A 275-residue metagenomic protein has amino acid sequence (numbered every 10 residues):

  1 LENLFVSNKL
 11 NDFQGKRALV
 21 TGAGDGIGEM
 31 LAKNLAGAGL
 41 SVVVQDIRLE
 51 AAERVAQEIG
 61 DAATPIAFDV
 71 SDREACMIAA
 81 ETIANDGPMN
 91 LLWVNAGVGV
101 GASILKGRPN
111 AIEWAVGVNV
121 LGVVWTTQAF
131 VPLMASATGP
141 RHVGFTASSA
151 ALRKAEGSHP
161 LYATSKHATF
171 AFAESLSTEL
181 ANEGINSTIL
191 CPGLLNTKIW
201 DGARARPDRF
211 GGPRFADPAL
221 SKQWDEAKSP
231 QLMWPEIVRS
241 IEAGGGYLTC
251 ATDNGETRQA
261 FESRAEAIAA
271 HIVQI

Functional and structural regions predicted by a protein language model:
K16, P88-N90, M134-A147, N182-N186: Active-site loop of short-chain dehydrogenase/reductase
R17, G24-D25: Conserved glycine-rich cofactor-binding loop
L49-E50, F68-I78, P109: The beta1-alpha1 cofactor-binding region of Rossmann-like NAD(H)/NADP(H)-dependent oxidoreductases
S103-I104, R108-W114: Substrate-binding pocket helix/loop in short-chain dehydrogenase/reductase
T127-Q128, E174: A short, exposed helix-loop element centered on a Lys and neighboring polar residues
G144-A168, A173-E174, T178-A181, L194: Catalytic loop of short-chain dehydrogenase/reductase
T178-L248: SDR active-site lid
